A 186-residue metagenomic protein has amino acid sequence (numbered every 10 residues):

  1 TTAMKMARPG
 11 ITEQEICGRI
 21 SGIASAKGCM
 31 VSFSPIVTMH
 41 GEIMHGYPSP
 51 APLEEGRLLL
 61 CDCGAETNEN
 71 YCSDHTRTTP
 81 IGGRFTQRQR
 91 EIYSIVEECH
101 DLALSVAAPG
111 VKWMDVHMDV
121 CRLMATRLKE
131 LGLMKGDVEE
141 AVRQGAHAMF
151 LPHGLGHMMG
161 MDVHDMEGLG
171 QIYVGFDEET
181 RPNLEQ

Functional and structural regions predicted by a protein language model:
T1-Q186: Active-site neighborhoods and metal-handling regions in enzymes and metal-associated proteins
